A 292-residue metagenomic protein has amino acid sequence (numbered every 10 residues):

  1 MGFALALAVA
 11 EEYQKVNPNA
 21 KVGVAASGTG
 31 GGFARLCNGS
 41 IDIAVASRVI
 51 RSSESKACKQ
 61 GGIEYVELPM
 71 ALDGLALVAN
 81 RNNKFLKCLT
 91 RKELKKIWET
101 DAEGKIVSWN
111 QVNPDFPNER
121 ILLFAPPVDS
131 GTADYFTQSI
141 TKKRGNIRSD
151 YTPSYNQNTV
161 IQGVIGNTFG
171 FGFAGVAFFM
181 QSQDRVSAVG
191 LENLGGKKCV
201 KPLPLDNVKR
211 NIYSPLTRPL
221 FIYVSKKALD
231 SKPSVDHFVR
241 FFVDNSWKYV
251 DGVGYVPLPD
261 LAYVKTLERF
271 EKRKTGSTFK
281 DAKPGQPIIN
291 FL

Functional and structural regions predicted by a protein language model:
M1-L292: Flexible loop/hinge segments at secondary-structure junctions
